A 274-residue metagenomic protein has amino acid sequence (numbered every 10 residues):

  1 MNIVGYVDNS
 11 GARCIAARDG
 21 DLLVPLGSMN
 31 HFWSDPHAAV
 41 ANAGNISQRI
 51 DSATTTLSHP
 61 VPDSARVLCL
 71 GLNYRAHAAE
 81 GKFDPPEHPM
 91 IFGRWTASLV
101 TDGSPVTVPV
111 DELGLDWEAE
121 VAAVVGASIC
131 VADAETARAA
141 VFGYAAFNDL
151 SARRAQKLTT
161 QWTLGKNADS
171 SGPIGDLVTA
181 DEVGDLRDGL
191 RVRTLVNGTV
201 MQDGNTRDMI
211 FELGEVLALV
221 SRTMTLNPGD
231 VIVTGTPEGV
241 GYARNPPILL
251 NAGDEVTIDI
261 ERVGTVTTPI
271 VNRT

Functional and structural regions predicted by a protein language model:
M1-P89, R193, T257: N-terminal non-catalytic cap/leader segment that marks the start of a structured domain
V4, L57-H59, E80-K82, V106-L115 (+4 more regions): A generic local secondary-structure boundary/capping motif
G20-D21, G126-C130, L150-S151, D181-V183 (+1 more regions): Short loop segments at secondary-structure junctions
L23, H31-F32, H37, G93-T107: A glycine-rich (often HGG/GG-containing) alpha/beta subdomain
S47-I50, T56, H77, R153-T274: Catalytic-pocket segment enriched in acidic/His residues
P85-D102, W117, N251-R262: Structural signature of FAD isoalloxazine-binding scaffolds in flavoprotein oxidoreductases
D102-A137, F142, A146-L150: Non-heme Fe(II) oxygenase catalytic core, chiefly the N-lobe of the double-stranded beta-helix
